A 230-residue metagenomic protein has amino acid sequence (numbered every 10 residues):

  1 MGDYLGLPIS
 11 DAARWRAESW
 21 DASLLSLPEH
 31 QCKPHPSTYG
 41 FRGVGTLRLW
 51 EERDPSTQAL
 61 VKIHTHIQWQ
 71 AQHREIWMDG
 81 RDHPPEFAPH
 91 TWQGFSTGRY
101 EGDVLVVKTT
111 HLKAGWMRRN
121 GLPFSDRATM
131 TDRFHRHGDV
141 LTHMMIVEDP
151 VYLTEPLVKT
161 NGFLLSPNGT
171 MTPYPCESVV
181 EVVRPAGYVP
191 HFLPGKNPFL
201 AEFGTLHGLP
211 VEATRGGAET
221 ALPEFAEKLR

Functional and structural regions predicted by a protein language model:
M1-R230: PEST-like low-complexity, intrinsically disordered acidic/proline/serine-rich tracts that flank trafficking/processing
